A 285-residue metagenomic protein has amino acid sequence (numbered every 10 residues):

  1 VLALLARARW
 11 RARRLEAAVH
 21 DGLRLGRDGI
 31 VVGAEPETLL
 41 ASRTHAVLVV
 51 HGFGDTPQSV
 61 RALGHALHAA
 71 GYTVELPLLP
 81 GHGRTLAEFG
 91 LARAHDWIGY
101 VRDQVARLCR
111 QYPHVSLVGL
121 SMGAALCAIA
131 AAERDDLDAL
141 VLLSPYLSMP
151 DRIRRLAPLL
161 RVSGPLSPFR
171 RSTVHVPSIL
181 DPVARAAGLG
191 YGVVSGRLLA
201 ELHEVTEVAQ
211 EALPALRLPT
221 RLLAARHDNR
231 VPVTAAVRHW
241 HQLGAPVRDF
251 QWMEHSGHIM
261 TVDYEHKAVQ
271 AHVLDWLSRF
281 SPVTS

Functional and structural regions predicted by a protein language model:
I30-T85: Short, surface-exposed "cap/lid" segments of acyl-processing enzymes
R84-S116: Catalytic nucleophile-loop/oxyanion-hole region of alpha/beta-hydrolase and closely related hydrolase-like folds
G119-C127: Gly/Ala-rich beta-loop-alpha elbow adjacent to hydrolase catalytic centers
V141-R152: Active-site nucleophile loop of the alpha/beta-hydrolase fold
L216, L222-A224, D228: Short beta-strand/loop motif that positions the catalytic acidic residue of the alpha/beta-hydrolase fold
N229-A235: Conserved alpha/beta-hydrolase "acid-adjacent" motif
V237, H241-I259: Catalytic histidine neighborhood in serine/cysteine hydrolases with alpha/beta-hydrolase-type architecture
H255-S285: Catalytic active-site module of serine/aspartate enzymes centered on a nucleophile-bearing elbow/loop
